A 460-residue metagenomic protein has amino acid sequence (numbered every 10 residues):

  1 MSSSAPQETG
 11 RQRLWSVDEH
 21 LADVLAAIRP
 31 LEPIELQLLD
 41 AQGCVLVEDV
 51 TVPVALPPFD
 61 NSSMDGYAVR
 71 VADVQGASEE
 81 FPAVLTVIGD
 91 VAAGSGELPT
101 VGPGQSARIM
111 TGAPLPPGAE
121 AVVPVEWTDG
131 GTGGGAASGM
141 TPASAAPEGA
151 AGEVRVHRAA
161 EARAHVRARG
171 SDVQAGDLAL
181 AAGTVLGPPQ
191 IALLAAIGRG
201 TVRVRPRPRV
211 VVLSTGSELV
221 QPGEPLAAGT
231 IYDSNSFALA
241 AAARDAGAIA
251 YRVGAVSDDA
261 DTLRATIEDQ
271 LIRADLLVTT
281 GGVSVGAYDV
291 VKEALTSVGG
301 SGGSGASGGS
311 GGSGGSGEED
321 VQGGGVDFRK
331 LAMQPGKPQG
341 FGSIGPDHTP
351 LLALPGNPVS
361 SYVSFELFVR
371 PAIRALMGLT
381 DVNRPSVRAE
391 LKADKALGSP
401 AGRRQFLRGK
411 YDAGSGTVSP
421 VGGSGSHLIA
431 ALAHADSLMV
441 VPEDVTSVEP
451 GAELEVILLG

Functional and structural regions predicted by a protein language model:
M1-E79, L85, R108, S138-G139 (+2 more regions): Short, low-complexity N-terminal leaders and the immediately following helix N-cap/first helix
M1-S4, T9-V17, V202-L354, P358-S364 (+1 more regions): Helix-rich terminal scaffold detector
S2-S16, A68-S257, G315-S316, V418 (+2 more regions): Short, glycine/charged-enriched hinge/interface segments at domain edges or termini
Q12-E19, P33-L36, D40, V54 (+24 more regions): Conserved active-site and cofactor/substrate-binding residues in soluble primary-metabolism enzymes
A22-I34, V47-T51, E161, S171 (+14 more regions): Generic secondary-structure signature for well-ordered alpha-helical cores
I34, L38-L39, V47-E48, N61 (+4 more regions): Flexible glycine/proline-rich
Q42-P57, G89, G96-R108, Q174 (+1 more regions): Short, hydrophobic/aliphatic alpha-helical segments
